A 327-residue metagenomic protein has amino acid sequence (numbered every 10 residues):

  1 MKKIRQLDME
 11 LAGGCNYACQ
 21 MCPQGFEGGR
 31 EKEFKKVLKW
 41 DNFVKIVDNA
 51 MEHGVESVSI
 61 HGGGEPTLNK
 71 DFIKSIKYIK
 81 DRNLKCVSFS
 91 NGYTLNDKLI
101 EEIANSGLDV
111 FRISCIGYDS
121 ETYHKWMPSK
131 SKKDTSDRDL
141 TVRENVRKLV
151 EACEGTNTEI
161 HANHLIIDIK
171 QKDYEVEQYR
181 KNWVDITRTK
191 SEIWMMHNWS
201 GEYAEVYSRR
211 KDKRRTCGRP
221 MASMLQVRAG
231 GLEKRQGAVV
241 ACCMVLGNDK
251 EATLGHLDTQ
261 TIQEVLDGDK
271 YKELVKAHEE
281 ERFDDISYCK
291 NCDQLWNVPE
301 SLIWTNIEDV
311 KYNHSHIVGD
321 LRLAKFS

Functional and structural regions predicted by a protein language model:
M1-V110, K125-K130, L140, P299-S327: Conserved alpha-helical substructure of the radical SAM core
K3, L38-N42, D71, D134-N145 (+3 more regions): Soluble or luminal CAZymes and related metallo-dependent hydrolases
Q6, E10, H53-H61, K80-F89 (+4 more regions): Conserved C-terminal portion of the radical SAM core fold that forms the substrate/S-adenosylmethionine-binding
M9, G13-N16, K211, R282-I286: Processing junctions and N-termini across compartments
C15, C19-C22, C217, C242-C243 (+1 more regions): Short cysteine clusters
E144-R147, E151-E159, K181-S208, V239-P299: C-terminal accessory region of radical SAM enzymes
A204-R219: Short, basic/aromatic recognition patches
P220-L246: Active-site and channel-lining beta-strand-loop segments that bind or position nucleotide-derived/phosphorylated
